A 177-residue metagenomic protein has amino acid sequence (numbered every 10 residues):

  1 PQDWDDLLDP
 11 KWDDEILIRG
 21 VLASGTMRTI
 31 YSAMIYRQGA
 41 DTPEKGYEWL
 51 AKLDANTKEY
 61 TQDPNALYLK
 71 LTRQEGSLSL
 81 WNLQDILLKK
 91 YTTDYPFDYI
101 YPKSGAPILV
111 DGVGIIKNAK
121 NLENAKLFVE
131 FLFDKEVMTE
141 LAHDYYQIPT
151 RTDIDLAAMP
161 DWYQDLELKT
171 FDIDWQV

Functional and structural regions predicted by a protein language model:
P1-E75: Extracytoplasmic ligand-binding site segments that recognize negatively charged/polar headgroups
W4, L67-Y68, I86, A125 (+1 more regions): Short, hydrophobic alpha-helical packing/hinge segments within bilobed ligand-binding/sensory domains
W12-I16, Q74-S77, Y95-F97, E123-A125: Loop/turn elements at helix/coil->beta-strand transitions in domains of secreted/extracellular proteins
G20, L83-Q84, D144-Y145: Short secondary-structure boundary segments
L22-T26, Q84-L87, S104-P107, K120: Solvent-exposed loop/turn segments at secondary-structure junctions within structured extracellular/periplasmic domains
W49-L53, Y60-T61, T93-K117, D155 (+1 more regions): Periplasmic-binding protein-like
T72, S77-P96: A ligand-binding cleft/hinge motif common to bilobed small-molecule-binding domains
P107, D111, I116-I173: Mature extracytoplasmic/periplasmic domains
